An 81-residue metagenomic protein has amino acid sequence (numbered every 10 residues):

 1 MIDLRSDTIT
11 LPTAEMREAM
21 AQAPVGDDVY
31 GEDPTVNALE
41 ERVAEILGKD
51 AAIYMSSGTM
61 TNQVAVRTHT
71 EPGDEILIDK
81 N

Functional and structural regions predicted by a protein language model:
M1-A19: N-terminal amphipathic/basic leader segments beginning at the initiator methionine
I2, A51-I53, D74-I76: Structural motif
T13-G58, D79-N81: Conserved N-terminal alpha-helix of the aminotransferase class I/II PLP-enzyme fold
A44-I46, R67-T70: Glycine-rich helix-loop-beta junction characteristic of Rossmann-like nucleotide cofactor-binding loops
N62, V66: Short, conserved alpha-helix that lines the donor NDP-sugar binding/gating region of sugar-transfer enzymes
T68-N81: Conserved PLP-anchoring active-site segment centered on the Schiff-base-forming lysine
